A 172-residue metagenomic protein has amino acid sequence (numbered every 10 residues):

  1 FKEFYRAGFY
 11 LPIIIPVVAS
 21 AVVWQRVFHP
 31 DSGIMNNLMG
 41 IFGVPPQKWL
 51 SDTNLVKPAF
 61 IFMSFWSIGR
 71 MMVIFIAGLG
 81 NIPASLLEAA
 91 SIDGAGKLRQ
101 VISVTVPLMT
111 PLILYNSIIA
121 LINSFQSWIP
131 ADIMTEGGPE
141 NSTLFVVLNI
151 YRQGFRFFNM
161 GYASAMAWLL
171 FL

Functional and structural regions predicted by a protein language model:
F1-L172: A structural signal for multi-pass alpha-helical bundles of membrane permease subunits that mediate small-molecule
